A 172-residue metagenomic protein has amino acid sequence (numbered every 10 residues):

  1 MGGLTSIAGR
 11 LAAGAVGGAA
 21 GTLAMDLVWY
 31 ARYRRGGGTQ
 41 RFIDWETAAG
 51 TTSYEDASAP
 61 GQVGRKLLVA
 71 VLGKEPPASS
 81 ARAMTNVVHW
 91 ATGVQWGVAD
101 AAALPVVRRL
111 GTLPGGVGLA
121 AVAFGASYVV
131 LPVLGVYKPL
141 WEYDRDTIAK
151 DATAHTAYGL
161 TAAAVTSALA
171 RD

Functional and structural regions predicted by a protein language model:
M1-D172: Short amphipathic, positively biased membrane-proximal segments that drive organelle/inner-membrane targeting
